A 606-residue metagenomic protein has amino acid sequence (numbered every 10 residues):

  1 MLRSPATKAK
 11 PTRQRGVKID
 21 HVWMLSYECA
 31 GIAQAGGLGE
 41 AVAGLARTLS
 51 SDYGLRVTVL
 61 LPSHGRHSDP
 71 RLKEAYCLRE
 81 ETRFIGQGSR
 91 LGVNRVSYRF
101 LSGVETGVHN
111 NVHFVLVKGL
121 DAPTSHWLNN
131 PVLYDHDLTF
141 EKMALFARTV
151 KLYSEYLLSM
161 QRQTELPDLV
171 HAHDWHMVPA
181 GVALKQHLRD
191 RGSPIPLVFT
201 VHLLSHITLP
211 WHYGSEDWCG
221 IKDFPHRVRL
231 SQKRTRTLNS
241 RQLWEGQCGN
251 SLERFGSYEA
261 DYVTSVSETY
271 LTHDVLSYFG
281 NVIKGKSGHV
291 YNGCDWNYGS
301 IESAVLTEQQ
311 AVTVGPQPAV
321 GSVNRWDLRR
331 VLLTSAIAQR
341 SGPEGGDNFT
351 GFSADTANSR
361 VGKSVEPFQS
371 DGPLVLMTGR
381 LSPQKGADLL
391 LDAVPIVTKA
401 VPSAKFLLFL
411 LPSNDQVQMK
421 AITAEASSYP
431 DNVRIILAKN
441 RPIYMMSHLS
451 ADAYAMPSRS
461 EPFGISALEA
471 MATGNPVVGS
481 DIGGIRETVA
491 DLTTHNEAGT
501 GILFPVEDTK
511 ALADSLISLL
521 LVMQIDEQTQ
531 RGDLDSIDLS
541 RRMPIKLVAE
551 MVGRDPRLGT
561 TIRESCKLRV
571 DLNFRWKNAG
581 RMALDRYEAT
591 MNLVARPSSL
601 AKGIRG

Functional and structural regions predicted by a protein language model:
M1-G606: Catalytic cores of nucleotide-sugar-dependent glycosyltransferases that transfer UDP/GDP/TDP-activated
